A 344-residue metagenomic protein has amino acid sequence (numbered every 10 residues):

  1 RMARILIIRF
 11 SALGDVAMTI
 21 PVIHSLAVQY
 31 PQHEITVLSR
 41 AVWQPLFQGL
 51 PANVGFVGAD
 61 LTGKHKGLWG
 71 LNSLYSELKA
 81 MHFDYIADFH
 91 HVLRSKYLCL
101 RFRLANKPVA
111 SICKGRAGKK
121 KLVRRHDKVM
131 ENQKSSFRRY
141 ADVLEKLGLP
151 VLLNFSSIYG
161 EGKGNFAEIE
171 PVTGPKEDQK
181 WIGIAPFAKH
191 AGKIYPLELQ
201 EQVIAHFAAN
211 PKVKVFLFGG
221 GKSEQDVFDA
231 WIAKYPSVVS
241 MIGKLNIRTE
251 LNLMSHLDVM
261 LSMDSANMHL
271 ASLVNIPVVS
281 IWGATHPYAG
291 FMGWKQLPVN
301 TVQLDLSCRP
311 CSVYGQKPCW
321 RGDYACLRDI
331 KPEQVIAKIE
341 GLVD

Functional and structural regions predicted by a protein language model:
R1-D344: Catalytic machinery of carbohydrate-active enzymes, primarily nucleotide-sugar-dependent glycosyltransferases
